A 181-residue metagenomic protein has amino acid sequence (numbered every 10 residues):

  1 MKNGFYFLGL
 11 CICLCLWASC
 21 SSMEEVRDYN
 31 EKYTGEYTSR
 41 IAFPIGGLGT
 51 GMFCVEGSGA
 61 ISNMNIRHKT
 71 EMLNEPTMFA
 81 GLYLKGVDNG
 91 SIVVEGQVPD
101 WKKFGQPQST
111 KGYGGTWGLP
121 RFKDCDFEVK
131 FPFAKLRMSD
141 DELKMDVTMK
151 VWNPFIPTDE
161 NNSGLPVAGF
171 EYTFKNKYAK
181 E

Functional and structural regions predicted by a protein language model:
M1-E24: Bacterial Sec-dependent N-terminal signal peptides
M23-E181: Mature extracytoplasmic enzyme cores
